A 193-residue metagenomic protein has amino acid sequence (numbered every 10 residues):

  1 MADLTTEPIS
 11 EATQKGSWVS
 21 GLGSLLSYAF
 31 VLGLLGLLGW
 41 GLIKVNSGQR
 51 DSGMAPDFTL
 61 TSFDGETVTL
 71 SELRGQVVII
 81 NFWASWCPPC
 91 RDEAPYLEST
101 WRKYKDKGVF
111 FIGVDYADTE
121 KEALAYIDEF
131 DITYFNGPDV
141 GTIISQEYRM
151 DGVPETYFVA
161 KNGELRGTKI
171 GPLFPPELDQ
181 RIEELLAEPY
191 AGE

Functional and structural regions predicted by a protein language model:
M1-D57, E193: N-terminal targeting signals for export/organelle localization
D57-V78, W101: A short beta-strand-turn-helix
L70-R91, L97: Short active-site neighborhood of thiol/selenol oxidoreductases, capturing the structured segment around
R74-Q76, D106, I132, M150: Active-site acidic short loop of glycosyltransferases
I79-N81, G113, Y157-F158: Hydrophobic beta-strand core positions in alpha/beta domains
R91-F130, V140-E147: Structural microenvironment flanking redox-active thiols in thiol-disulfide oxidoreductases
A125-T133, P138-Y190: Thiol/disulfide oxidoreductase modules built on the thioredoxin-like
